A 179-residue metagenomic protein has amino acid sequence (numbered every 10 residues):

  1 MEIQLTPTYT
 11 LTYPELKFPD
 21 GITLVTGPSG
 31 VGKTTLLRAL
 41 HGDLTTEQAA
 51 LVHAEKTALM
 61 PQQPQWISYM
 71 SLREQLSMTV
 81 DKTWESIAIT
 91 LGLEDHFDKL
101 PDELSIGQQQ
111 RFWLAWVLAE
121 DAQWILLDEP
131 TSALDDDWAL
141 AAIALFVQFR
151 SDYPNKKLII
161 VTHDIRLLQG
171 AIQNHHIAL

Functional and structural regions predicted by a protein language model:
H41: Helix-to-loop junction immediately C-terminal to a conserved catalytic motif
Q63, S68-T83: Q-loop/switch helix immediately C-terminal to the Walker
K82-H96: Conserved ABC ATPase "signature" region
L100, E129-P130, L134: Walker B catalytic motif
L100-L104, Q108: Conserved ABC ATPase signature
L114: Hydrophobic anchor residue at the start of the ABC signature
D136-W138: Helix N-cap at the start of a conserved alpha-helix in ABC-type nucleotide-binding domains
